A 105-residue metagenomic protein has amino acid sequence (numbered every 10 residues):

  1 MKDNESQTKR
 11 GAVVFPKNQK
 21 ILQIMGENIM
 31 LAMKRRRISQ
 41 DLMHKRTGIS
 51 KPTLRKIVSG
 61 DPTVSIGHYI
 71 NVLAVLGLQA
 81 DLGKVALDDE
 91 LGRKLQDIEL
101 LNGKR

Functional and structural regions predicted by a protein language model:
M1-V14: N-terminal intrinsically disordered/low-complexity leader segments
G11-R36, V85: A short, Lys/Arg-rich alpha-helix, primarily the initiator
I29, Q40, K51, I66-Y69: Helix-turn-helix DNA-binding elements, focusing on the entry/boundary residues of the two helices that contact DNA
M33, H44, L73: The alpha-helix within a helix-turn-helix
R37-R55: Short alpha-helical DNA-recognition segment
D61-A74: Short, basic-rich loop-to-helix N-cap that marks the start of a DNA-contacting helix
G83-R105: Short, charged recognition helix plus adjacent turn of helix-turn-helix-like nucleic-acid-binding domains
